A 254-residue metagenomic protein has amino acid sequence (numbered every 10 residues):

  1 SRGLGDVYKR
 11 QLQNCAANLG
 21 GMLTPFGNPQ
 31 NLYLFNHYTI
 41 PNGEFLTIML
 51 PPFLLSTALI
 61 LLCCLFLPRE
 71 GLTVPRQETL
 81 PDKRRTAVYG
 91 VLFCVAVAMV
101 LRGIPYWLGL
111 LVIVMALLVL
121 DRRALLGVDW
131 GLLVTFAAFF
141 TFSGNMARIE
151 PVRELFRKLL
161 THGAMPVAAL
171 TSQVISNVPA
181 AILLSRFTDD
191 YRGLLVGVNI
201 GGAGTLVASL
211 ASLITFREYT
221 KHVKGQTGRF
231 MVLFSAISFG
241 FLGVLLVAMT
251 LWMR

Functional and structural regions predicted by a protein language model:
S1-Y8: Short, small-residue-biased leader/transition segments that mark boundaries at the very start of proteins
K9-Q13, A17, F45-F53, L132 (+6 more regions): Alpha-helical transmembrane segments of multi-pass membrane proteins, especially transporters and channels
K9-Y38, S176-A181, L194-Y219: Alpha-helical transmembrane segments and, especially, the helix-loop junctions at the ends of these helices
N31-E44, L72-Q77, I149-K158, A181-L184 (+1 more regions): Membrane-interface helix termini and inter-helical loops of multi-pass transporters
G43-D82, L213-R254: Juxtamembrane and boundary regions of transmembrane helices in multi-pass small-molecule transporters and channels
M49-S56, R102-L111, V196-L210: Structural signature of hydrophobic alpha-helical transmembrane segments
T57-V114: Long, contiguous bundles of hydrophobic transmembrane helices that form the permeation core of multi-pass
L92-D189: Transmembrane helical segments that form the transport core of multi-pass membrane transport proteins
